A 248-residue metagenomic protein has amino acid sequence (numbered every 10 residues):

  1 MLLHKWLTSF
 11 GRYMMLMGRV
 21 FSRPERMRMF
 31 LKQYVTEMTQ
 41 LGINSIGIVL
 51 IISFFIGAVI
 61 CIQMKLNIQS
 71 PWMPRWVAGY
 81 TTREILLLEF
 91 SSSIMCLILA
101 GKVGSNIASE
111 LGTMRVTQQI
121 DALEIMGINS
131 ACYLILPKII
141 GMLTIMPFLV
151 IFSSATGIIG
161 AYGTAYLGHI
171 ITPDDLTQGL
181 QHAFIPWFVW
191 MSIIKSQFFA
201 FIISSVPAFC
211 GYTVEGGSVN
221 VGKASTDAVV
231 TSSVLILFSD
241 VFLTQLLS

Functional and structural regions predicted by a protein language model:
L2-K32, G211, E215: Short, membrane-interfacial amphipathic segments enriched in basic
E25-I51: Membrane-interface helix starts
L41-I94, I98: Active-site cofactor/substrate anionic-group-binding motifs, chiefly glycine- and Lys/Arg-rich phosphate-binding loops
G42, I46, L50, F90 (+4 more regions): Selective transmembrane-helix segments that form parts of the transport pathway or gating/packing helices in multipass
I52-F55, L99, L136-A165, V206 (+2 more regions): Hydrophobic alpha-helical transmembrane segments that constitute the membrane-spanning cores of multi-pass membrane
Q63-L87, S154-Q197, S205-A224, L246-S248: Membrane-interfacial helix-loop-helix connectors in multipass membrane proteins
A78-D121, V206: Hydrophobic alpha-helical transmembrane segments of multi-pass membrane transport proteins
L111-I135, S218-V221: Short cytoplasmic-facing helical segments at TM-TM junctions of multi-pass membrane proteins
